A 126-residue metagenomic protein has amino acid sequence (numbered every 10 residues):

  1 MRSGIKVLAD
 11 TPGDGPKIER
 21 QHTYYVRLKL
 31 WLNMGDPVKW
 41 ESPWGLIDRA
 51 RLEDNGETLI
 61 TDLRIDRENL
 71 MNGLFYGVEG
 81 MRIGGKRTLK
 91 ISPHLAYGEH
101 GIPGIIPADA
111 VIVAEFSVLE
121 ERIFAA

Functional and structural regions predicted by a protein language model:
M1-A126: Cross-family detector of peptidyl-prolyl cis-trans isomerase
